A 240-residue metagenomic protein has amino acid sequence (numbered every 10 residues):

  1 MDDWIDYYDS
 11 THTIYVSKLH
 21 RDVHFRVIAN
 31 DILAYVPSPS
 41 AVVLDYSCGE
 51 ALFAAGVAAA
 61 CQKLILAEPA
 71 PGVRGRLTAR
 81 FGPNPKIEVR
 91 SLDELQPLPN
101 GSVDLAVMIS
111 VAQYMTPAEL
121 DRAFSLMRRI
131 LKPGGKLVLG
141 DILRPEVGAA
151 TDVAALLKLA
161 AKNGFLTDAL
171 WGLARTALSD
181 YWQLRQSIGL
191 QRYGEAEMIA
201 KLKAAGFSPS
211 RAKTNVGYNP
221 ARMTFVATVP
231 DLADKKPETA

Functional and structural regions predicted by a protein language model:
M1-S40, G49-P85, V89-P97, V138-A240: Class I (Rossmann-like) S-adenosyl-L-methionine-dependent methyltransferase catalytic domain, capturing the SAM-binding
V42, K63, S102-D104: Structural signature of beta-strand start/N-cap positions in the alpha/beta core of ABC transporter nucleotide-binding
Y46: Conserved beta-strand/loop positions that form the S-adenosyl-L-methionine
V107: A conserved beta-strand element that flanks and buttresses the S-adenosyl-L-methionine
S110-V111: Short catalytic micro-motifs in class I SAM-dependent methyltransferases
T116-P117: Helix-capping/helix-break motifs at membrane-protein junctions, especially on the cytosolic side just before or after
D121-P133: A short glycine-rich, Lys/Arg-flanked "PGG" loop and its adjoining helix->strand segment in the class I
